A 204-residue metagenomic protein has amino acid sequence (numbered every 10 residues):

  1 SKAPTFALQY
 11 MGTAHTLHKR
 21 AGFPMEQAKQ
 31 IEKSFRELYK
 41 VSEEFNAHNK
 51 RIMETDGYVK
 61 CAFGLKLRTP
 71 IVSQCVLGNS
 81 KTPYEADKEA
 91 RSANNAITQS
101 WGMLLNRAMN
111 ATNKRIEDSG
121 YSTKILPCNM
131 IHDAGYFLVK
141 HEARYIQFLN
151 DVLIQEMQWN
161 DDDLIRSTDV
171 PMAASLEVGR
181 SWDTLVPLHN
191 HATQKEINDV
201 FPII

Functional and structural regions predicted by a protein language model:
S1-I204: Conserved catalytic core of nucleotide polymerization and phosphodiester-bond processing enzymes
